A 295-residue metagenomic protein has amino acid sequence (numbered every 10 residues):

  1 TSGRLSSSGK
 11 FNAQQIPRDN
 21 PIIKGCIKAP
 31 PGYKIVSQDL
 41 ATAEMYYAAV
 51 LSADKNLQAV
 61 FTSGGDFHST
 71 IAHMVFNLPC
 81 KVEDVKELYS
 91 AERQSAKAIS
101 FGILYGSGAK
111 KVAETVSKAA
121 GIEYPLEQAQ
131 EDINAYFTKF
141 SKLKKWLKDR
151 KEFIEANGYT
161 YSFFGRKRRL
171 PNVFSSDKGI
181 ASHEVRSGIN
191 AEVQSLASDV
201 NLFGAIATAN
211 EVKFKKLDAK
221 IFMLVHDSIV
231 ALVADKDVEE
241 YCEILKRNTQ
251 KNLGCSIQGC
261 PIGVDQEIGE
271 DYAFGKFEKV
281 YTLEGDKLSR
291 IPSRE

Functional and structural regions predicted by a protein language model:
T1-E87, D149-S228, E243-K251, T282-I291: Acidic, glycine-rich two-metal-ion catalytic cores of nucleic acid-processing enzymes
D39-L40, A109-K111, T115, D132 (+2 more regions): Catalytic palm active-site di-aspartate
A48, L104, K110-Y124, I229-K246: Catalytic palm subdomain of template-directed nucleic-acid polymerases, centered on the conserved carboxylate motif
S95-L104: Short, amphipathic alpha-helical "recognition" segments used to contact nucleic acids or chromatin
Y105-R150: Extended, well-ordered alpha-helical scaffold/bundle regions in very large, multi-domain proteins
T138-K142, P261-F277: Short, conserved secondary-structure transition motifs
K251-D265: Flexible helix-coil linker/hinge segments at domain or subdomain boundaries
E270-E295: Acidic, low-complexity intrinsically disordered tails
